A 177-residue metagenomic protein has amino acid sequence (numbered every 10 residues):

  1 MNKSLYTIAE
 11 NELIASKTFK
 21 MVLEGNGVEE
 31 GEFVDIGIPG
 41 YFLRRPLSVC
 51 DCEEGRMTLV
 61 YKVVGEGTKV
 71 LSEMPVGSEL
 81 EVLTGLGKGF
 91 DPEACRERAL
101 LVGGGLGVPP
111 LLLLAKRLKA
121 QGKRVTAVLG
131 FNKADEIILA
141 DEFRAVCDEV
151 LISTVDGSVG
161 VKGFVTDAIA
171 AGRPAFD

Functional and structural regions predicted by a protein language model:
N2-S78: Ferredoxin-reductase
E66-D177: FNR/FR-type flavoprotein reductase catalytic core
